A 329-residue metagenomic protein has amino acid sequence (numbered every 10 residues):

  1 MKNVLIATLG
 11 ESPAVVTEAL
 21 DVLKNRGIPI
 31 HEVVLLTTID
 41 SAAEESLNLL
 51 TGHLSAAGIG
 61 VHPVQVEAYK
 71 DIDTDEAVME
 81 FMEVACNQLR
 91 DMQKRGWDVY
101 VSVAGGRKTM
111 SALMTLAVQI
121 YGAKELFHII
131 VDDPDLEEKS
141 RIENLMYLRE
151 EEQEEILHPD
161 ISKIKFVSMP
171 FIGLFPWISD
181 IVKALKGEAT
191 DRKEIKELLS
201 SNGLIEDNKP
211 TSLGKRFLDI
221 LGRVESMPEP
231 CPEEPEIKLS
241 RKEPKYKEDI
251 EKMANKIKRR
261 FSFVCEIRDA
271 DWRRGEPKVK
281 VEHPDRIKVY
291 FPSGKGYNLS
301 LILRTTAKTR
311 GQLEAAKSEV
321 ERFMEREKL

Functional and structural regions predicted by a protein language model:
M1-D98, T115-L329: Long, low-complexity, Lys/Arg-enriched
V101: Conformationally flexible catalytic loops at phosphate/diphosphate-handling active centers
